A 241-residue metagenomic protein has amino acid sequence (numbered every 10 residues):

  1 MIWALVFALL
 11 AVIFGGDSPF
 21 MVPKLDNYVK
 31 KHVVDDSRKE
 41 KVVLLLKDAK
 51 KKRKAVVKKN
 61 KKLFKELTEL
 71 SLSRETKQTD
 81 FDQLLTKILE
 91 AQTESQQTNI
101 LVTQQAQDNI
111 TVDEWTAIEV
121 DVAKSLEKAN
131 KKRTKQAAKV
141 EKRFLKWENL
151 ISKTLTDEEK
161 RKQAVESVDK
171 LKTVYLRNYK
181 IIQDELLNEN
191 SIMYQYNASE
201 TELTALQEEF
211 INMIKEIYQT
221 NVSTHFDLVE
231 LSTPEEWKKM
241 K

Functional and structural regions predicted by a protein language model:
I2-K241: Charge-rich (acidic/polar
